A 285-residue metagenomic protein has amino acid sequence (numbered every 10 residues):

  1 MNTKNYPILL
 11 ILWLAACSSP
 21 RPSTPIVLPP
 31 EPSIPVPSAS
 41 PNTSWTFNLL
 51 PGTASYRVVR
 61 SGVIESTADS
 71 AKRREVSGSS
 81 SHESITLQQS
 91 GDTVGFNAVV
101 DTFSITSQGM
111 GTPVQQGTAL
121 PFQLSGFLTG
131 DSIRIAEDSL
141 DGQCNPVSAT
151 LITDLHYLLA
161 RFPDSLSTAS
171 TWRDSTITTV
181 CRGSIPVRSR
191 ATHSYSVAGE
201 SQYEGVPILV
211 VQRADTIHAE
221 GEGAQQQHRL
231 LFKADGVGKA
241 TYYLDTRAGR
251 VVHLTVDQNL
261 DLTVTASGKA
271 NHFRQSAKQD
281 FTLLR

Functional and structural regions predicted by a protein language model:
N2-T3, V211: Generic N-terminal leader/processing signal
T3-I11: Sec-dependent signal peptide recognition, specifically the positively charged N-region followed immediately by
I11-L12, P35: Generic signature of intrinsically disordered, low-complexity, basic-rich segments and short cationic peptides
L14-A16: C-terminal motif of bacterial Sec signal peptides marking the signal peptidase cleavage site
S18-R21: Bacterial signal peptide processing site
T24-R285: Signature of exported/secreted
